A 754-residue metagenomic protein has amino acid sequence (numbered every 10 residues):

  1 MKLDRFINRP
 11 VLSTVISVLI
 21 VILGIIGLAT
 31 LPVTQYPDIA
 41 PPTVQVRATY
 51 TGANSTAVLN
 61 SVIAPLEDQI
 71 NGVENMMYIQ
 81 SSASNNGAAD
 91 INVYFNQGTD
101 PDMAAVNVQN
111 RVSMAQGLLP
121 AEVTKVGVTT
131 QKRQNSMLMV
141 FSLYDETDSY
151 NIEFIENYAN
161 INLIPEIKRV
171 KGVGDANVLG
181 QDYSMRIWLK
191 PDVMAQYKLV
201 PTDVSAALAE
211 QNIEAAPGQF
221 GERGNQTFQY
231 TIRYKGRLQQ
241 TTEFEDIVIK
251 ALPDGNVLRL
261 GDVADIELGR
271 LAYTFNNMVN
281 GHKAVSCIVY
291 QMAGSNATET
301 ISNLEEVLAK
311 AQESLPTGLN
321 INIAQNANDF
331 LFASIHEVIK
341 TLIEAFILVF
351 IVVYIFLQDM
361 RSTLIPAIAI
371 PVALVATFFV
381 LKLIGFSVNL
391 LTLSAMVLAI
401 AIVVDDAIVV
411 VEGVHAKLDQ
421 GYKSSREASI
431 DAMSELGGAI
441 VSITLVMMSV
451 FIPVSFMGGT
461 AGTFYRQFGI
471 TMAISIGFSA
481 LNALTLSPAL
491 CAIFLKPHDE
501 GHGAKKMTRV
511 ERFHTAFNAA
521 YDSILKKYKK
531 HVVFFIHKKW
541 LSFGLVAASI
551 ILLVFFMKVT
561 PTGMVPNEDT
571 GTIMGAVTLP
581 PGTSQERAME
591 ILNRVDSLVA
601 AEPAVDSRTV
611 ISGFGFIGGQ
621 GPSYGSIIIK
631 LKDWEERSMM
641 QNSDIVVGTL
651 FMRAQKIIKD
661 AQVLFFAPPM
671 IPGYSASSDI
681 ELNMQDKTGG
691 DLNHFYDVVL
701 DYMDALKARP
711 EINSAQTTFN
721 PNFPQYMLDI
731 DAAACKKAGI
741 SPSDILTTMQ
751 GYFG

Functional and structural regions predicted by a protein language model:
M1-V33, L436, K506-V565: Signature of alpha-helical transmembrane segments and their immediate interfacial
V11, L19-A57, M77, S113-V123 (+7 more regions): Transmembrane helices with small-residue packing motifs
T14, V21, I25-I26, T30 (+12 more regions): Surface-exposed amphipathic alpha-helical segments in non-transmembrane regions that serve as interaction surfaces
G24-T30, Q35, Q45, I347-A416 (+3 more regions): Hydrophobic transmembrane alpha-helices and their membrane-interface caps in long multi-pass transport proteins
A272-S295: Small-residue transmembrane helix packing/gating motifs
Q291-S295, I301-L348, V380, V388: Membrane-helix entry/capping segments
A324, L331, I335, V411 (+2 more regions): Helix-loop junctions and hydrophobic alpha-helical segments within the transmembrane domains of large membrane
A327, I351-F356, V375-L391, V441-A492: Hydrophobic, glycine/alanine-rich multi-pass transmembrane helices and their short helix-loop junctions in large
